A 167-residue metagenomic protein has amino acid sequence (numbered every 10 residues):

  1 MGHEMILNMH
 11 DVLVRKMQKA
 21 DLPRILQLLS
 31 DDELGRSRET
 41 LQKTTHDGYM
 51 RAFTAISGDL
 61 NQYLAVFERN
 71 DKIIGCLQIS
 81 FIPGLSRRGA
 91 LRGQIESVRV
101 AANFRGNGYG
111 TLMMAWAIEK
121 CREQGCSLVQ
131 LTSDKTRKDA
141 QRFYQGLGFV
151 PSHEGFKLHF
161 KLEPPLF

Functional and structural regions predicted by a protein language model:
M1-A20, P165-F167: Conserved N-terminal entry element of GNAT/NAT acetyltransferase domains
L7, K16-A20, S30-A90, E96 (+2 more regions): Acetyl-CoA-dependent GNAT
M17, V98-V100, S133: Hydrophobic adenine-recognition pocket in adenosine-nucleotide-binding enzymes
P83, V98-R105: A short, internal acetyl-CoA/4′-phosphopantetheine-binding micro-motif in the GNAT/acyltransferase core
F104, G108-W116: Conserved acetyl-CoA pyrophosphate-binding loop and the N-cap/start of the following alpha-helix in GNAT-like
M114, C121-S133: Conserved GNAT acetyl-CoA-binding A-motif
C126, Y144-E154: Conserved acetyl-CoA-binding loop of GNAT-fold acetyltransferases
Q130-A140, K157-H159: Conserved beta-strand-loop-alpha-helix junction that forms the acyl-donor binding cleft
